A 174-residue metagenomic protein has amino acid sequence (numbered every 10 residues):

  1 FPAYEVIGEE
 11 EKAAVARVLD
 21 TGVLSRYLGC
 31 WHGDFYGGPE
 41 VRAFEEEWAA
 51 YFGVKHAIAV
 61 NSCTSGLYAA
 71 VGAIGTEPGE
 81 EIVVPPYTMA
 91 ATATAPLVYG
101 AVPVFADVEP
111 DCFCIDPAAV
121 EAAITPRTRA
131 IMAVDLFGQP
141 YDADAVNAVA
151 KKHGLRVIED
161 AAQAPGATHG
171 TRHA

Functional and structural regions predicted by a protein language model:
F1-G72, E77, V98-Y99, D144 (+1 more regions): Conserved PLP-binding active-site segment in aminotransferase class I/II-type PLP enzymes
L19-D20, Y36, N61, L136 (+2 more regions): Short glycine/serine/threonine-biased micro-segments
T21-S25, R42, E81, I131 (+1 more regions): Generic detection of intrinsically disordered/low-complexity segments and helix-coil linkers/edges
C30, G72-A161, T168: PLP-dependent aminotransferase-like
E45, A59-N61, L67, A93 (+3 more regions): Sparse, context-dependent recognition of short Cys/His-centered cofactor- or disulfide-binding micro-motifs
T171-A174: Short, intrinsically disordered, charge-balanced linker/junction segments flanking boundaries in proteins
